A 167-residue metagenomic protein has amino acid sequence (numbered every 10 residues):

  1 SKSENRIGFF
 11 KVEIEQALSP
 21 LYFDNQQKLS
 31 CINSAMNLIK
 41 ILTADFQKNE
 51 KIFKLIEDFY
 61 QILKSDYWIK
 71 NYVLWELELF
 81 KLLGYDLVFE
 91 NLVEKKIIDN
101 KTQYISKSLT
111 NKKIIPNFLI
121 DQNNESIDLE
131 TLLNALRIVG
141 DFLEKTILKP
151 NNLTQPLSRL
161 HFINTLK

Functional and structural regions predicted by a protein language model:
S1-K167: Non-catalytic alpha-helical scaffolds and adjoining flexible linkers that form interface surfaces for assembly
